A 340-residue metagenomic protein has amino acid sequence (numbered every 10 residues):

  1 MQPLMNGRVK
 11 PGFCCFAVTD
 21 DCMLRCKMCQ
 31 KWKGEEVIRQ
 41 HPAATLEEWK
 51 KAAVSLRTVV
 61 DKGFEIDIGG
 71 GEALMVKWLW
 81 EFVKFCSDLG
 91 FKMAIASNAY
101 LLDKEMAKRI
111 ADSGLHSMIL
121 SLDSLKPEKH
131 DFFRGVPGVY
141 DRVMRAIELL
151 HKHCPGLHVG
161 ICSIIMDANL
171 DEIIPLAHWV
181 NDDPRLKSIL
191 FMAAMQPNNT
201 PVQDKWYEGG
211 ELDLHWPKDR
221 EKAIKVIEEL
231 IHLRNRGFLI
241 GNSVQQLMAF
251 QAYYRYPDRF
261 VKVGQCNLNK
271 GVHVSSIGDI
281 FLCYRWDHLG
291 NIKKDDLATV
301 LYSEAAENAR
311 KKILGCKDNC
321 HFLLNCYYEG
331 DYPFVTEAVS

Functional and structural regions predicted by a protein language model:
M1-G12, W32, R259-C266, H273 (+1 more regions): Flexible mid-to-C-terminal extensions adjoining Fe-S/redox cofactors in radical SAM and related proteins
M1-S117: Conserved alpha-helical substructure of the radical SAM core
A17, G160, H273: Conserved beta-strand segments that form the floor/walls of ligand-binding pockets within enzyme and binding domains
R39, L89-K92, D112-S113, S117 (+3 more regions): Radical SAM enzyme [4Fe-4S]-AdoMet core and its adjacent flexible, acidic and glycine-rich loops/tails across
T58, I110, N181-P184, K311: Structural motif
M75-V76, D103, M166-L170, G290: Alpha-helix N-cap/loop-to-helix initiation residues
